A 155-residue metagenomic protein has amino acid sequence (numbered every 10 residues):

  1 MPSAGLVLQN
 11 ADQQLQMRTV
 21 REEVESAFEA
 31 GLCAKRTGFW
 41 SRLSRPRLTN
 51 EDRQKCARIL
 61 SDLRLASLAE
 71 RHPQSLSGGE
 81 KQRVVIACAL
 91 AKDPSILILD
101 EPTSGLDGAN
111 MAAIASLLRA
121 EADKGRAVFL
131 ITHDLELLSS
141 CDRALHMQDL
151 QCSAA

Functional and structural regions predicted by a protein language model:
A34-L68: Conserved ABC ATPase "signature" region
H72-L76, E80: Conserved ABC ATPase signature
I86: Hydrophobic anchor residue at the start of the ABC signature
A89-L90: ABC ATPase C-loop
D93: Conserved catalytic motifs of ABC-family nucleotide-binding domains
L97-D100: Catalytic Walker B motif of ABC-type/P-loop ATPase nucleotide-binding domains
T103-S104: Short loop immediately C-terminal to the Walker-B catalytic DE motif in ABC-type ATPase nucleotide-binding domains
D107: ABC-family nucleotide-binding domains
